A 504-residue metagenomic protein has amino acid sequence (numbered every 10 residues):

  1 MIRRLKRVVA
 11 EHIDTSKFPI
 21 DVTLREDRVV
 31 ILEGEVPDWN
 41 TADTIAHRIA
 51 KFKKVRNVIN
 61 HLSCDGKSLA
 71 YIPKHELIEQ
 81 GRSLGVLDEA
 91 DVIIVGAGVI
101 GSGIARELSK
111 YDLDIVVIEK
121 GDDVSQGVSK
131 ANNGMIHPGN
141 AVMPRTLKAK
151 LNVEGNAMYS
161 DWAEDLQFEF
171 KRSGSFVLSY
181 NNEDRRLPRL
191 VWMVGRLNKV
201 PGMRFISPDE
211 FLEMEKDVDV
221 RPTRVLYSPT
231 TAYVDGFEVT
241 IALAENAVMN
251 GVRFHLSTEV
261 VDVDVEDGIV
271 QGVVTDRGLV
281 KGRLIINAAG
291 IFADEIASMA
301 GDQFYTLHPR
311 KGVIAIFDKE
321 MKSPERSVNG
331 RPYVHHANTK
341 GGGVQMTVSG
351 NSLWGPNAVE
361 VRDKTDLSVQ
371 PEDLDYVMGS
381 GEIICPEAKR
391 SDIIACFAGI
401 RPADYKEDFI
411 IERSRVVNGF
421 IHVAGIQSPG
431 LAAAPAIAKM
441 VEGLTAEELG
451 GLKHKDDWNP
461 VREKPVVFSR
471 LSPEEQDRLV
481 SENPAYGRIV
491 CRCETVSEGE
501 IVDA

Functional and structural regions predicted by a protein language model:
M1-A90, K110: Extreme N-terminal leader/targeting segments of oxidoreductases
R3-V9, R25-I31, E35, N40 (+5 more regions): C-terminal catalytic lobe of FAD-dependent flavoproteins
P37, M143, K148-V153, N181-P188 (+5 more regions): Short beta-strand to alpha-helix junction loop
L87-V117: N-terminal Rossmann-like FAD-binding beta1-loop-alpha1 element of flavoenzymes
I93, G103-K110, L166-G174, L279 (+3 more regions): Active-site substrate-recognition segment that forms the wall of the catalytic cavity or substrate channel
K110-A131: Glycine-rich FAD pyrophosphate-binding loop
G134-E210, M214, T339-G342: Dinucleotide-binding Rossmann-like beta1-alpha1 core, especially the glycine-rich loop that anchors the ADP
L226-L284, F292: Helical element adjacent to the flavin cofactor pocket in flavoenzyme catalytic cores
